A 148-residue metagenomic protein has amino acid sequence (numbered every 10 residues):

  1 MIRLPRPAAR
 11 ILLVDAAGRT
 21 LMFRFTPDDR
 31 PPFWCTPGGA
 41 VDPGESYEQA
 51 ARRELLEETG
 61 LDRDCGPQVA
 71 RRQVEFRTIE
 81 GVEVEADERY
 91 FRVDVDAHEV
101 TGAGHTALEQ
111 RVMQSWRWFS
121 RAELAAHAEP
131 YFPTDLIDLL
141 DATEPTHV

Functional and structural regions predicted by a protein language model:
M1-T20, A40-P43, D64: Conserved N-terminal beta-strand and adjoining loop/helix that marks the start of the Nudix/MutT-like hydrolase domain
T20, P32, V100-G102: Intrinsically disordered, low-complexity acidic/polar segments
D28-D29: A short acidic/small-residue loop/turn micro-motif
W34-G39: Conserved acetyl-CoA binding element of GNAT-fold acetyltransferases
V41-D64, R72-E129: Unchanged
H127-V148: Charged phosphate-binding loop/patch that engages nucleotide di/tri-phosphates or the phosphate backbone of nucleic
